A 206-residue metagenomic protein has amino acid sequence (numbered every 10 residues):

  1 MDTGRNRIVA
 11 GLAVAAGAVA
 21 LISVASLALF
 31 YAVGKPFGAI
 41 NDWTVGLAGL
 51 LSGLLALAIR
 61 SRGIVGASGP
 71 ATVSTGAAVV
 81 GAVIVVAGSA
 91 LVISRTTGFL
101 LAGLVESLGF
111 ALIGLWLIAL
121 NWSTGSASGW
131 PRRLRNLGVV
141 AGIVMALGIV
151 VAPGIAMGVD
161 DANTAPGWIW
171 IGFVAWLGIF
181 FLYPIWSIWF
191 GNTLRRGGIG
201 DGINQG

Functional and structural regions predicted by a protein language model:
M1-G206: Hydrophobic, aromatic-enriched alpha-helical segments typical of multi-pass transmembrane helices
